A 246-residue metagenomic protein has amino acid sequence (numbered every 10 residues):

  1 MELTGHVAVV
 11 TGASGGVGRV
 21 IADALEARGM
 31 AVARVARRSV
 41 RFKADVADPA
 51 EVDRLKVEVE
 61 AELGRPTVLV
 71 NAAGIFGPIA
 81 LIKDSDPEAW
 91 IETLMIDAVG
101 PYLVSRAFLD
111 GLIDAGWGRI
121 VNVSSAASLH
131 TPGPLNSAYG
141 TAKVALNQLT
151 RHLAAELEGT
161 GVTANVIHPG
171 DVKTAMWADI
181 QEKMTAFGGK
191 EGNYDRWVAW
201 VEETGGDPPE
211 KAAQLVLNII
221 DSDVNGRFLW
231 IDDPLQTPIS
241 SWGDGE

Functional and structural regions predicted by a protein language model:
V7, S14: Conserved glycine-rich cofactor-binding loop
I21, A27-R41: Conserved glycine-rich Rossmann-like NAD(P)H-binding loop of the short-chain dehydrogenase/reductase
S39-A50: Rossmann-fold cofactor-recognition segment
I79-I82, A89-I91: Substrate-binding pocket helix/loop in short-chain dehydrogenase/reductase
S105-R106, R151: A short, exposed helix-loop element centered on a Lys and neighboring polar residues
V121-A145, T150-R151, A155-G159, D171-V172: Catalytic loop of short-chain dehydrogenase/reductase
V166, G188-W242: C-terminal helical subdomain
